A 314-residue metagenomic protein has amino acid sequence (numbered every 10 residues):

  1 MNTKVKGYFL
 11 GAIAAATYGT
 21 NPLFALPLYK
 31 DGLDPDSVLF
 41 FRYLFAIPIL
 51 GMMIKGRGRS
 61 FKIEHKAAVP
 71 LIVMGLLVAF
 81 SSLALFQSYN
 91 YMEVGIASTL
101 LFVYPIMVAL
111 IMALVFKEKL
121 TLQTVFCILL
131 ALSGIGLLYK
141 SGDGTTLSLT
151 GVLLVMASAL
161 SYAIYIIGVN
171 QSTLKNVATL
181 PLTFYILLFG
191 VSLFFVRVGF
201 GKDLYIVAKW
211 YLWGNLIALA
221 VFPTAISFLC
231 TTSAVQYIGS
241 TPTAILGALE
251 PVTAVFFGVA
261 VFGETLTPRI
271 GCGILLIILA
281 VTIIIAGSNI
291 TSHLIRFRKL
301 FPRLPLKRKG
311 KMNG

Functional and structural regions predicted by a protein language model:
M1-S37, F41, F80, A84 (+3 more regions): Glycine-/small-residue-enriched transmembrane alpha-helix faces in small-molecule transporters and effluxers
V5-L10, D36-M52, C127-L130, T150-A157 (+2 more regions): Hydrophobic alpha-helical transmembrane segments of multi-pass integral membrane proteins, especially transporters
I13-T20, F24, M53, I72-Y91 (+7 more regions): Hydrophobic alpha-helical transmembrane segments of multi-pass membrane transport proteins, especially secondary
D31-G32, S88-Y91, K117-K119, K175-N176 (+2 more regions): Helix-loop interface residues and adjacent transmembrane-helix termini in multi-pass membrane transporters, primarily
S37-I47, L77-V78, L85-K119, T124 (+2 more regions): Specific alpha-helical transmembrane segments that line the substrate/conduction pathway and gating interfaces
L39, Y43, S141, G247-G314: C-terminal-most transmembrane helix of multi-pass membrane proteins
A46-E64, L132-T146, F189-L212, F256-A260 (+2 more regions): Membrane-interface helix-cap regions at the ends of transmembrane helices in multi-pass membrane proteins
L50, I72, I111, L120-K140 (+5 more regions): Hydrophobic transmembrane alpha-helices of multi-pass small-molecule transport proteins
